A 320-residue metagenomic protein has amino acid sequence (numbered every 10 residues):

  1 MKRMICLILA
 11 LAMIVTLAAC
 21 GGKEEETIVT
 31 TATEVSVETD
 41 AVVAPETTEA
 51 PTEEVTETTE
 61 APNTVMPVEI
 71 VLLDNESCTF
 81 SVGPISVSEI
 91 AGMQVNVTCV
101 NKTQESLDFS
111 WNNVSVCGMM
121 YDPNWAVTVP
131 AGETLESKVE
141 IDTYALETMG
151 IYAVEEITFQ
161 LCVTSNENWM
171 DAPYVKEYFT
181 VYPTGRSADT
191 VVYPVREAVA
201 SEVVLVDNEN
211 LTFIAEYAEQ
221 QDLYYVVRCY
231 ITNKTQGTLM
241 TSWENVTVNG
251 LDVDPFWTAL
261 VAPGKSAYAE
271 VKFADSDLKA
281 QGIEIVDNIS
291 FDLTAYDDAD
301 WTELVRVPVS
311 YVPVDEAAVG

Functional and structural regions predicted by a protein language model:
K2-A10, I14: Sec-dependent signal peptide recognition, specifically the positively charged N-region followed immediately by
T16-A19: C-terminal motif of bacterial Sec signal peptides marking the signal peptidase cleavage site
K23-C78, Y193, V199-V206: N-terminal, intrinsically disordered, polar/charged segments of Gram-positive cell-envelope systems that serve as
E54-I70, V163-V203, D315: A eukaryote-biased signal for short, well-structured alpha-helical docking elements
E89-N96, Q221-R228: Short, solvent-exposed loop/turn segments enriched in Ser/Thr/Gly
G92, M119-F179, T184-R186, Y224 (+1 more regions): Short, solvent-exposed, Trp/other aromatic-anchored flexible loops in extracytoplasmic proteins
C99-Q104, Y230-Q236: Asparagine-centered strand-capping/turn motif at beta-strand->loop junctions
E105-N112, G237-N245, E284: Short, hydrophobic/aromatic beta-strand segments
